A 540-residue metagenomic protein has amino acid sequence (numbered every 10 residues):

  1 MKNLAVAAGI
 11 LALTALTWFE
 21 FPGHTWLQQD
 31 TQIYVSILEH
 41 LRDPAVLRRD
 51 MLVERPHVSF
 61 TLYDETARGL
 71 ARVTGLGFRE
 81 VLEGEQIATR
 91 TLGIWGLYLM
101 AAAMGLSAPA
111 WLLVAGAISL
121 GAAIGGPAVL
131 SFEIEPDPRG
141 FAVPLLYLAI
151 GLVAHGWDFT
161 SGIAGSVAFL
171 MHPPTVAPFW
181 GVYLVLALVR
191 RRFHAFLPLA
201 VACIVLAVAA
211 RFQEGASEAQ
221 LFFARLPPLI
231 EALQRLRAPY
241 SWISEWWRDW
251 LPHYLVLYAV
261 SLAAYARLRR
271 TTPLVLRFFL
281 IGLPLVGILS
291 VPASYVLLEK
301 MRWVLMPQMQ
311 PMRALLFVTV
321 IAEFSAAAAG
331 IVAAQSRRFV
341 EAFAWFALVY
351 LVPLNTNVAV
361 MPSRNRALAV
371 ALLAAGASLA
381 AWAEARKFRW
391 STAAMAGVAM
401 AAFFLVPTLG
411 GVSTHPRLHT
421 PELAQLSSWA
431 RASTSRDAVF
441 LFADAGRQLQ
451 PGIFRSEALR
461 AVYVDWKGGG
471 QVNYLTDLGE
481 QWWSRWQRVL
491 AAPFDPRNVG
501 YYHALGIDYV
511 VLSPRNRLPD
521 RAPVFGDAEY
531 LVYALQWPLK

Functional and structural regions predicted by a protein language model:
M1-T17, L379-V398, K540: Start-transfer (signal-anchor) and selected internal transmembrane alpha helices of multi-pass inner/ER membrane
L13-A117, I124-P144, S166, P173-P174: Active-site lumenal/periplasmic loops and adjacent helix-entry segments of GT-C-fold, multi-pass membrane
W18-T31, R42, L47, R55-F60 (+4 more regions): Transmembrane catalytic cores of multi-pass membrane glycosyltransferases and polysaccharide-assembly enzymes
A123, A347-R417: Transmembrane alpha-helical segments
F141-T160, A187: Membrane-interface transmembrane helices that cradle and orient dolichyl/undecaprenyl
L152-V167, F193-A200, F339-F346: Short hydrophobic alpha-helices at membrane interfaces in multi-pass membrane enzymes
P416-R488, V499-R517: Short periplasmic/luminal acceptor-recognition loop of GT-C membrane glycosyltransferases, typified by
P496-K540: Aromatic/acidic, Gly/Pro-rich catalytic loop(s) in extracytoplasmic/lumenal soluble domains of multi-pass membrane
